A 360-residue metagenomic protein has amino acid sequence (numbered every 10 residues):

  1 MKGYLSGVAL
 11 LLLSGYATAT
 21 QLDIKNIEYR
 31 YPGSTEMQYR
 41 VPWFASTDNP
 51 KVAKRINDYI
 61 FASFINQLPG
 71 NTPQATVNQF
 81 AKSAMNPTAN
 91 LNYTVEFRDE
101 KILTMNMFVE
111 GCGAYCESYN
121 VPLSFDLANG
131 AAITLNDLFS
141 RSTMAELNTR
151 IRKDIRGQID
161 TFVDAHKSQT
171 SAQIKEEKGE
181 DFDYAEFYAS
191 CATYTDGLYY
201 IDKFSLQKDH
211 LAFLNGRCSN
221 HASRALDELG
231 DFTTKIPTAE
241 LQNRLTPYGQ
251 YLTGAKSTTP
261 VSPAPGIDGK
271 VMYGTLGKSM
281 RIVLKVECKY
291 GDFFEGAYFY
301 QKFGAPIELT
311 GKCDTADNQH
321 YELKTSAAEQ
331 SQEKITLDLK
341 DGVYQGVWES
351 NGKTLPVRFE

Functional and structural regions predicted by a protein language model:
K2-L10: Sec-dependent signal peptide recognition, specifically the positively charged N-region followed immediately by
S14-A17: N-terminal signal peptide c-region/cleavage motif recognized by signal peptidases
A19-V283, Y290-E308, A316-Q332, T336 (+3 more regions): Compositionally biased intrinsically disordered regions enriched in Thr/Gly
G311: Histidine-centered catalytic/metal-binding microenvironments
G352-T354: Short acidic/polar inter-strand loop motif in beta-rich domains
